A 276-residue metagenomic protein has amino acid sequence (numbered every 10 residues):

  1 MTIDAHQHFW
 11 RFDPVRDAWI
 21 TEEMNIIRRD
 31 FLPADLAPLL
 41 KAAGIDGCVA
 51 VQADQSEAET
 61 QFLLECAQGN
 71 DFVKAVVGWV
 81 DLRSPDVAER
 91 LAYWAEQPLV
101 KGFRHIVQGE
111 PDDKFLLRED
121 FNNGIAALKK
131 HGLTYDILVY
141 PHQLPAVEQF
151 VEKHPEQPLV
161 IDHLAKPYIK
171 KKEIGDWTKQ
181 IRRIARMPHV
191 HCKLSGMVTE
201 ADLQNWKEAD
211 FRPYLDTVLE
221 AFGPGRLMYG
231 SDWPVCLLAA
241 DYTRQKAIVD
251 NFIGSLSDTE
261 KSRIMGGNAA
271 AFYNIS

Functional and structural regions predicted by a protein language model:
M1-I3, P14, T21, N25-G47 (+3 more regions): Mid-to-C-terminal alpha-helical segments outside catalytic/metal-binding sites
T2-F12, I161-L164: Histidine-centered catalytic micro-motifs
H6, C48, L63, V76 (+7 more regions): Conserved, mostly hydrophobic/aromatic
T21-R29, A34-Q55, V73-D81, K101-H105 (+1 more regions): Divalent metal-dependent hydrolysis catalytic cores, especially in the metallo-beta-lactamase
L32-L36, A58-E59, D86-E89, L144-P145 (+1 more regions): Alpha-helical scaffolding within the catalytic cores of extracellular/periplasmic polymer-degrading hydrolases
E57-Q143, Q149-E152, K193-M197, Q204-N205: Active-site gating/metal-coordination segments in enzymes
A58-V73, P155, V160-I161, R212-E220 (+1 more regions): Short, electropositive alpha-helical surface patch
F115-M228: Catalytic pocket-lining loop regions of alpha/beta-barrel enzymes, especially the amidohydrolase/enolase/GH5 lineages
